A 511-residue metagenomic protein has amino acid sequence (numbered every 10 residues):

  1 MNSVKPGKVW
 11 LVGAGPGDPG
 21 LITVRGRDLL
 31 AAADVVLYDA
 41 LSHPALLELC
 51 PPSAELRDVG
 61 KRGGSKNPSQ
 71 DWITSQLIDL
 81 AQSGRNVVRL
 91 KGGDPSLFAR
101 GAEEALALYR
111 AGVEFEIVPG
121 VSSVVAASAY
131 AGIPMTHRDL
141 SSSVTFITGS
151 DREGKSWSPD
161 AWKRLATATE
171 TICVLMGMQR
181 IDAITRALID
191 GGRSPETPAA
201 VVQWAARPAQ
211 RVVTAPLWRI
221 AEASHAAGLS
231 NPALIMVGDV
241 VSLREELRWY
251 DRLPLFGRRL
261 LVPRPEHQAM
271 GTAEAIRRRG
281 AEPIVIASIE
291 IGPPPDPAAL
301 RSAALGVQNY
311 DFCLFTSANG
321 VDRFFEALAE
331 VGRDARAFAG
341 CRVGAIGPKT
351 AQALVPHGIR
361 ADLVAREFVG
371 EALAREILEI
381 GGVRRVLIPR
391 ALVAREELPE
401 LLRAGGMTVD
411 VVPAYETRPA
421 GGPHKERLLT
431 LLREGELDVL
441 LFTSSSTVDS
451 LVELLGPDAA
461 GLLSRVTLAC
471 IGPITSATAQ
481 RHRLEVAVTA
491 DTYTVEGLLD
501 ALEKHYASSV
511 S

Functional and structural regions predicted by a protein language model:
M1-P19, V24-V121, A126, A226 (+4 more regions): Class I S-adenosyl-L-methionine
N2-L11, Q82, V87, L106 (+9 more regions): Beta-strand/loop-alpha-helix module characteristic of Rossmann-like adenine-cofactor folds
K5-P16, D58-G63, T145-S150, V285-E290 (+2 more regions): Short, basic, glycine/proline-bearing loop/turn elements
G17, S69-I73, D79-S83, R207-S511: Signature of uroporphyrinogen-III synthase
R27, E103-F115, A131-R138, A329-D334 (+1 more regions): A glycine- and small-aliphatic-rich helix-loop capping segment at beta-alpha/alpha-beta transitions that lines
L29-L41, P198-Q203, V343-G347, T467-G472: Short internal beta-strands
D34-V36, L56, P134, I172 (+4 more regions): Short, well-ordered beta-strand core segments
P44-A45, G63-S65, S122-A126, S143-F146 (+8 more regions): Short gly/pro/ser/thr-enriched loop/turn and capping motifs at secondary-structure boundaries
